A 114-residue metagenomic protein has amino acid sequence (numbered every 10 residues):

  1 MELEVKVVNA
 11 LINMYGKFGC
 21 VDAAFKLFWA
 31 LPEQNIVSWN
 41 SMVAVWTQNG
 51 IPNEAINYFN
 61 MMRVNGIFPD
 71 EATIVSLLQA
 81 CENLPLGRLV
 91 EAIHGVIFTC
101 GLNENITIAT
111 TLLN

Functional and structural regions predicted by a protein language model:
E4-N9, N13, A24, N35-N40 (+6 more regions): Pentatricopeptide repeat
V21, N49-P52, G87: TPR-repeat structural position
